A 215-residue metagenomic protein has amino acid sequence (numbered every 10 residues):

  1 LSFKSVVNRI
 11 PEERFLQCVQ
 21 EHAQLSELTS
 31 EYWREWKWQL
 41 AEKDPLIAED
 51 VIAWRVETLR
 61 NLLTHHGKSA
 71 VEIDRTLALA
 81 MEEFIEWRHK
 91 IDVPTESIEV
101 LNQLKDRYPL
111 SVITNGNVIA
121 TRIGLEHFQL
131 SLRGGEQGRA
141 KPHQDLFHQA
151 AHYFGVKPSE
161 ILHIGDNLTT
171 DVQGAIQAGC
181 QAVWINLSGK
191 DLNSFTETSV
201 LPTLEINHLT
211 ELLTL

Functional and structural regions predicted by a protein language model:
L1-T95: N-terminal helical cap/lid subdomain that shapes the substrate entry/recognition surface in HAD-like hydrolases
C18, H65-H66, R107, H127 (+1 more regions): Alpha-helical structural context
T58, L63, E82-I85, N102-K105 (+2 more regions): N-terminal start-of-chain detector that recognizes signal peptides and the immediate post-cleavage beginning
I73, I98-Q103, S111-L215: Asp-based, Mg2+/Mn2+-dependent phosphohydrolase catalytic module
E86-D92, P109-S111, G138-A140: Short, flexible loop segments at the rims of nucleotide/cofactor-binding pockets, characterized by
